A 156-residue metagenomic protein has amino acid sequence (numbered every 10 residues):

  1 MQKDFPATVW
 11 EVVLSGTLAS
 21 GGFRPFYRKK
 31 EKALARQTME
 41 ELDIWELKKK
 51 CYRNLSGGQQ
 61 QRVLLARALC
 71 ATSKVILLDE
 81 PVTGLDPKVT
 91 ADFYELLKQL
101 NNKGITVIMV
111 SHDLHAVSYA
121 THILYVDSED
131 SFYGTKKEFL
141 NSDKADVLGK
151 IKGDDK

Functional and structural regions predicted by a protein language model:
L14, K29-L47: Conserved ABC ATPase "signature" region
C51-L55, Q59: Conserved ABC ATPase signature
L65: Hydrophobic anchor residue at the start of the ABC signature
I76-D79: Catalytic Walker B motif of ABC-type/P-loop ATPase nucleotide-binding domains
P87-V89: Helix N-cap at the start of a conserved alpha-helix in ABC-type nucleotide-binding domains
S111-H112: H-loop/switch region of ABC-family ATPase nucleotide-binding domains
A120-K137: H-loop (His-switch) and adjacent beta-strand-loop-beta switch element of ABC-type ATPase nucleotide-binding domains
